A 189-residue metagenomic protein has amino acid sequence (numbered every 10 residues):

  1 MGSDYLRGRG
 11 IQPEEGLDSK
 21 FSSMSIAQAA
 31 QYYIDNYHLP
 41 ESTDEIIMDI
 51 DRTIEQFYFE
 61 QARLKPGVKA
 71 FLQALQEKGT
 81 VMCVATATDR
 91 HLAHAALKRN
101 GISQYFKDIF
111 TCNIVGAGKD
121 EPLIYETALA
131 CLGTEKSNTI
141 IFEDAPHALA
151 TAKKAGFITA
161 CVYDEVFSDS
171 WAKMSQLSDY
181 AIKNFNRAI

Functional and structural regions predicted by a protein language model:
M1-S19, K154: Active-site neighborhood of HAD-like aspartate-dependent phosphohydrolases
Y5-L6, I26-P40, A96, A128-L129: Helix-loop "lid/cap" segments that line or gate small-molecule binding pockets
G8-Q12, H38-E41, K78, G101-Y105 (+1 more regions): Short helix-capping segments at alpha-helix termini
Q12, V81, I158: Residue-level detector of anion-binding/catalytic polar loops
Q12-E15, Y32-A70: Metal-dependent phosphoesterase signature
F21-S25, D49, R63-G67, T88 (+3 more regions): Short beta->alpha linker loops
Q56-V84, R90, H94: Short, acidic loop-to-helix structural element flanking the phosphoryl-transfer center in phosphate-processing enzymes
Q73-Q76, D89-I189: Asp-based, Mg2+/Mn2+-dependent phosphohydrolase catalytic module
